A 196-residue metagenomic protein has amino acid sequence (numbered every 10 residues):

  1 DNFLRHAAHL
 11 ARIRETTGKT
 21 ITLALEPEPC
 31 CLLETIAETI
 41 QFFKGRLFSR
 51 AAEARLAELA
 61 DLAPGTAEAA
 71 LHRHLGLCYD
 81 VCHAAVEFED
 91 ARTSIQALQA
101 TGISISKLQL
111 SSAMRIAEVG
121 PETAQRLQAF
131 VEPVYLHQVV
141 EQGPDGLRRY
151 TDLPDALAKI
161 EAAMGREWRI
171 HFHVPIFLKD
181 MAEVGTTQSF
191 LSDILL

Functional and structural regions predicted by a protein language model:
D1-G76, V86: Active-site acidic/histidine proton-transfer and metal-coordination neighborhood in alpha/beta enzyme cores
I40-F43, P64-L195: Active-site capping/gating regions of soluble enzymes
